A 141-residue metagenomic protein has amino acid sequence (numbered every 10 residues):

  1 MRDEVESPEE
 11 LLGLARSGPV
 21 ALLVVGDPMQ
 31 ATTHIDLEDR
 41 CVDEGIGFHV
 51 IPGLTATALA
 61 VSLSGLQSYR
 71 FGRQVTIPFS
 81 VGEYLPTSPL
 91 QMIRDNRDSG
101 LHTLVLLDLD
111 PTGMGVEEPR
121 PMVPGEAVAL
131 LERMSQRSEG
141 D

Functional and structural regions predicted by a protein language model:
M1, P52-G53: Short beta->alpha connector loops at strand-helix junctions that form conserved, small/polar/Pro-enriched
M1-D3, G26-D27, S80-E83: Short, flexible loop segments at the rims of nucleotide/cofactor-binding pockets, characterized by
M1-L11: Glycine-rich, highly charged phosphate/nucleotide-binding loops
E4-V5, D27-Q30, A56-T57: A short acidic, glycine/proline-enriched capping/turn motif at secondary-structure boundaries, especially helix N-cap
E10-L12, R16-A21, T32, D39 (+2 more regions): Beta-strand/loop-alpha-helix module characteristic of Rossmann-like adenine-cofactor folds
V24-D27, P52: Glycine-rich beta-strand-to-loop/alpha-helix junction loops that act as flexible
D27-Q30, H34-D43: Active-site/ligand-binding-proximal alpha/beta "capping" segment
